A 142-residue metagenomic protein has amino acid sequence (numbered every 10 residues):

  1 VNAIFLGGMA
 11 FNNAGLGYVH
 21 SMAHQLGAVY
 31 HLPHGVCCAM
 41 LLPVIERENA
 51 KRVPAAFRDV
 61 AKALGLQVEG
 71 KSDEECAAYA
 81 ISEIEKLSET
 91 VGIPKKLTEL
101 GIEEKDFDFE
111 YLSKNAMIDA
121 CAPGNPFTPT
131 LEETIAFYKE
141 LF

Functional and structural regions predicted by a protein language model:
V1-E83: Active-site segments that bind and position negatively charged phosphate/pyrophosphate groups
F57, V68-F142: C-terminal charged capping/lid subdomain of soluble metabolic enzymes
